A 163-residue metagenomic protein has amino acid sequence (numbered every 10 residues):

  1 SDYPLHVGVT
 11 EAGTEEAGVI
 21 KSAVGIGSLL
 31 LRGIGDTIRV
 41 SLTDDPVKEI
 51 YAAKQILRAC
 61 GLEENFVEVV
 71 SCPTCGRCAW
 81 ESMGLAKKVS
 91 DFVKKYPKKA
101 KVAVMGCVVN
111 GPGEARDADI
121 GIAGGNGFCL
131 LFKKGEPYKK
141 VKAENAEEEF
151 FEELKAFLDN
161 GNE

Functional and structural regions predicted by a protein language model:
S1-K95, K101: Catalytic alpha/beta core domains of metabolic enzymes, predominantly
E11, K21, D36, V109-N110 (+3 more regions): Short, flexible micro-motifs
G13-E16, N110, A146-E148: A short acidic, often aromatic-flanked loop/helix-cap motif at beta-alpha or helix-coil junctions that lines enzyme
L29, C72, C107, A115 (+1 more regions): Conserved, mostly hydrophobic/aromatic
I34, R39, R58, K94 (+4 more regions): Hydrophobic alpha-helix feature that most strongly marks membrane-spanning transmembrane helices and their immediate
S82-G125: C-terminal accessory/binding modules appended to enzymatic or scaffolding proteins
N126-F132, E136-D159: Beta-strand/loop-dominated core regions that host nucleotide or nucleotide-derived cofactor-binding catalytic loops
